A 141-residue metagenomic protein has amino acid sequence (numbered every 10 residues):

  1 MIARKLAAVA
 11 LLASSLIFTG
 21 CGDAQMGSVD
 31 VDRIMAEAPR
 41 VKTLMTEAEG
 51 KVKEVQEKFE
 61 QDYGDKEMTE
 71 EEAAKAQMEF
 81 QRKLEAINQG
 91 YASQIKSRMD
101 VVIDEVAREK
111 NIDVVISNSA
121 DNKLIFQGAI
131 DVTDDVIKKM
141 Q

Functional and structural regions predicted by a protein language model:
M1-A8: Bacterial N-terminal signal peptides that target proteins for export
A8-V9, I95: Generic detector of short alpha-helix boundary/capping microenvironments and adjacent low-complexity segments
A13-S14: Repetitive helical segments and hydrophobic/amphipathic motifs
I17-G20: C-terminal motif of bacterial Sec signal peptides marking the signal peptidase cleavage site
G22-Q141: Amphipathic, charged alpha-helical segments and their helix-to-coil junctions in extracytoplasmic/peripheral assemblies
